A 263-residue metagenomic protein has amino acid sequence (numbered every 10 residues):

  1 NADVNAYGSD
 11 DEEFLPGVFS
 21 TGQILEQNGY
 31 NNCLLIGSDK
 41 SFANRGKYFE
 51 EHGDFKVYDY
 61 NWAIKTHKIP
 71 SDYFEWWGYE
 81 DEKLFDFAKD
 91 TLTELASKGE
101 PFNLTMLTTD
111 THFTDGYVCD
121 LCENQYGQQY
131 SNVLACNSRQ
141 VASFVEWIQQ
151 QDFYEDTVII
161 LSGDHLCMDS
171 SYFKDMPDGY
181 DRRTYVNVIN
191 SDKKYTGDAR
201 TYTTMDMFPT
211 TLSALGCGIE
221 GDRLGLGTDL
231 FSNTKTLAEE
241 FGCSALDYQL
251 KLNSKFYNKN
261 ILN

Functional and structural regions predicted by a protein language model:
N1-N263: Solvent-exposed soluble domains appended to multi-pass membrane proteins
